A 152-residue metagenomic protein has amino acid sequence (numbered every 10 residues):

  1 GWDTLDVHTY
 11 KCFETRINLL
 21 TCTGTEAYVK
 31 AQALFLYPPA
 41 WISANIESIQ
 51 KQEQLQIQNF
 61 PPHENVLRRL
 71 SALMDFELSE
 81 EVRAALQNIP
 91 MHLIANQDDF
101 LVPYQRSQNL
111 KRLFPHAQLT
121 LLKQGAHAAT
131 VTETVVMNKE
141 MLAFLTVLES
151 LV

Functional and structural regions predicted by a protein language model:
G1-T23: Flexible "cap/lid" loop of the alpha/beta hydrolase fold
V7-T9, E26-A84: Conserved alpha/beta-hydrolase catalytic His-Asp/Glu region
P61, V102, T132: Residue-level signal for the nucleotide or nucleotide-sugar donor/cofactor binding architecture
R83-N88, L113-F114: Short, conserved loop/helix-junction motifs that constitute active-site signature segments in enzyme catalytic cores
L86-Q87, L93-A95, D99: Short beta-strand/loop motif that positions the catalytic acidic residue of the alpha/beta-hydrolase fold
F100-R106: Conserved alpha/beta-hydrolase "acid-adjacent" motif
Q108-N109, V135: Active-site phosphate/pyrophosphate- and oxyanion-stabilizing loops and adjacent acidic/basic residues in soluble
P115-V152: Catalytic active-site module of serine/aspartate enzymes centered on a nucleophile-bearing elbow/loop
